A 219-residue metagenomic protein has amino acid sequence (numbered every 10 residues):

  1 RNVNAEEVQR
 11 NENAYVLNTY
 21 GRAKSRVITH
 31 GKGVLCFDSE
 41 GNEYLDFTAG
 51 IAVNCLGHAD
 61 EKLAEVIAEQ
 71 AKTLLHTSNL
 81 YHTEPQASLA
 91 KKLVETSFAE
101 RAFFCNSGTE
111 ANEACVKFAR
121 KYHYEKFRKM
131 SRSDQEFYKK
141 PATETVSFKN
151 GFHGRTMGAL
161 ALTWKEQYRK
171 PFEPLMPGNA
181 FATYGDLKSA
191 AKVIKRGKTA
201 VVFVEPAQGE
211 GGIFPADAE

Functional and structural regions predicted by a protein language model:
R1-G31, L80: Active-site-adjacent loop/helix segments that line or gate small-molecule/cofactor pockets in enzymes
A5, T29, D60, H82-Q86 (+6 more regions): Generic structural signal for well-ordered, non-membrane alpha-helical segments in soluble metabolic enzymes
S25-D46: Active-site and channel-lining beta-strand-loop segments that bind or position nucleotide-derived/phosphorylated
D38, D46, Q70, E110-E113 (+2 more regions): Acidic active-site catalytic centers that drive phospho-/nucleotidyl reactions and related ester hydrolyses
N42-Y44, G50-L80, E84, S88-N106: Glycine-rich phosphate-binding segment of PLP-dependent enzymes
K91-V201, E210: PLP-dependent aspartate aminotransferase-fold enzymes
K192, A207-E219: Active-site core of PLP-dependent enzymes with the aminotransferase class I/II
